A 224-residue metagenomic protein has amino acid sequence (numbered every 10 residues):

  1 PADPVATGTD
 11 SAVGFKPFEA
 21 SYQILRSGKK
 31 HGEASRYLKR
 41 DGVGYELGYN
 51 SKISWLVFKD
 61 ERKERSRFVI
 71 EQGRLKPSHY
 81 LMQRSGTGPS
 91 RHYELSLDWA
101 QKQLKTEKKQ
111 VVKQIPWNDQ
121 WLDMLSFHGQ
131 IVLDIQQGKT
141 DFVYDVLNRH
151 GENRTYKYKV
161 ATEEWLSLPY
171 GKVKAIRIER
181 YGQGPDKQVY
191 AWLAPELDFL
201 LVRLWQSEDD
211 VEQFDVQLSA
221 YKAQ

Functional and structural regions predicted by a protein language model:
P1-L97, Q137-Q224: Acidic, serine/threonine-rich low-complexity disordered tracts
P89-V132: Hydrophobic, well-structured mid-protein blocks that either form specific transmembrane helices
